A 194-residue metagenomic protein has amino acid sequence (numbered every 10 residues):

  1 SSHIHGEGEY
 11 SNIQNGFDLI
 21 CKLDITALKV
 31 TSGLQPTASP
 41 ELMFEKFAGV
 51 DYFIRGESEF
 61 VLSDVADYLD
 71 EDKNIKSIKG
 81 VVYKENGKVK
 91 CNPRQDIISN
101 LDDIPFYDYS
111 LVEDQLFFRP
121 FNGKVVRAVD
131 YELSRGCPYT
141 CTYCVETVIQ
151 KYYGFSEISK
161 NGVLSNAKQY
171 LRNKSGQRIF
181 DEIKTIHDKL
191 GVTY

Functional and structural regions predicted by a protein language model:
S1-I98: Glycine-rich beta-alpha loop elements in corrinoid/cobalamin-binding modules across cobalamin-dependent enzymes
D102, Y107-Y194: Radical SAM [4Fe-4S] cluster-binding motif and immediate context
